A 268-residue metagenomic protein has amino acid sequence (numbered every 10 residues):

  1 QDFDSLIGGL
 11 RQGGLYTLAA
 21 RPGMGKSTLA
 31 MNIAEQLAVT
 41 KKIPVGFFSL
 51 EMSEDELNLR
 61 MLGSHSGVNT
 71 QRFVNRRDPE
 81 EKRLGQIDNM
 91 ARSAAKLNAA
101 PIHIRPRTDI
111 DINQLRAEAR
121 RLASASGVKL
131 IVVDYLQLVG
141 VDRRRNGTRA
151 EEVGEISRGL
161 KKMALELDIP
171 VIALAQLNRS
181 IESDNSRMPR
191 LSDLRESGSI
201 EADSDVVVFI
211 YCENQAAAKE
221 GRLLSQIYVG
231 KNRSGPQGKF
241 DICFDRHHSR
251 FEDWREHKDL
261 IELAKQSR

Functional and structural regions predicted by a protein language model:
Q1-G9: Pre-Walker A adenine-sensing motif
S5, T28, N32, Q36-G127 (+2 more regions): Cytosolic-facing regulatory segments adjacent to core modules
R11-Y16, I43: Pre-Walker A (Motif I) flank of P-loop NTPase domains
A19: Residues at the beta-strand->loop junction immediately N-terminal to the Walker
P22: The conserved Walker
G25: Conserved glycine(s) of the Walker
G67, A95-K96, D109-V128, R145-G147 (+2 more regions): C-terminal regions of RecA-like/P-loop NTPase motor modules
